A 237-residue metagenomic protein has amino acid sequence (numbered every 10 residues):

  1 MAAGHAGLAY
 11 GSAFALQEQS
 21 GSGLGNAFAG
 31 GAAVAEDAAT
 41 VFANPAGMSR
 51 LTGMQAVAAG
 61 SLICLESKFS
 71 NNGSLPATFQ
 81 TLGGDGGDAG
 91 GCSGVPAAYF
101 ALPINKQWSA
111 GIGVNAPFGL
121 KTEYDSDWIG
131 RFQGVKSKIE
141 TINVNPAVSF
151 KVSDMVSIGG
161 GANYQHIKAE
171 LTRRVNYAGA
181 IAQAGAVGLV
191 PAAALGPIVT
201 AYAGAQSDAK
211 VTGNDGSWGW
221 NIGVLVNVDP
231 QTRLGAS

Functional and structural regions predicted by a protein language model:
H5-A110, V114-N115, V148: N-terminal, post-signal peptide beta-strand-biased segments of exported outer-membrane/organellar beta-barrel and other
A39, G91-P96, E140-V144, G216-W220: Residues that define the transmembrane beta-barrel architecture of outer-membrane proteins
S49, L102, F150-K151, I222 (+1 more regions): Residue-level signature of outer-membrane beta-barrel architecture
G53, N105-Q107, S153-M155, D229-Q231: Outer-membrane beta-barrel channels and translocator barrels
Q55-A59, S109-G111, S157-G159, G223 (+1 more regions): Residue-level detector of the transmembrane beta-barrel scaffold of outer-membrane proteins
I63-S67, A116-K121, Q165-A169, Y177-A178 (+1 more regions): Structural signature of outer-membrane beta-barrel domains
N72-G83, R131, K168-V211: Solvent-exposed loop segments that connect transmembrane elements
A98, P146, I158, I222-V224: Membrane-embedded beta-strands of outer-membrane beta-barrel proteins, especially the hydrophobic/small aromatic
